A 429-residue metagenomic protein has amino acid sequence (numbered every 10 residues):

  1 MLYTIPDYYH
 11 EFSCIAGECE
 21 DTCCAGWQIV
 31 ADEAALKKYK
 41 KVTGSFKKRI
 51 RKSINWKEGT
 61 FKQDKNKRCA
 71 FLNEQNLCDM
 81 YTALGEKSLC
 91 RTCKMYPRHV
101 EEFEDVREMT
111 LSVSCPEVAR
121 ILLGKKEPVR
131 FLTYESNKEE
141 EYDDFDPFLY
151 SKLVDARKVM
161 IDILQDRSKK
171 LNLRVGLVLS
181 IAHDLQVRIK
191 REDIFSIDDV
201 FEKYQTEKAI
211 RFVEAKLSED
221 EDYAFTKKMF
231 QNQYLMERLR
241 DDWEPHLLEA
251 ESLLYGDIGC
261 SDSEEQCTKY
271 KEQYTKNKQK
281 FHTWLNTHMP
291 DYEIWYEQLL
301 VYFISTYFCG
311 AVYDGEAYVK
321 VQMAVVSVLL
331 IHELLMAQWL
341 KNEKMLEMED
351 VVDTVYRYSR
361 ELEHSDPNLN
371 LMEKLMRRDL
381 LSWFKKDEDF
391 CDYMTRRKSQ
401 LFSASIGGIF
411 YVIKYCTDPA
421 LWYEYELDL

Functional and structural regions predicted by a protein language model:
M1-F46: General N-terminal leader/first-domain-start detector
F12-I29, N66-R98, V113-E117: Local cysteine-cluster metal-coordination motifs and their immediate loop/turn environment, predominantly Fe-S cluster
W27, D32-N66, L72-Q75: Membrane helical hairpin/interfacial module
L84-L177: Internal, well-ordered alpha/beta segment that forms a basic, Gly-enriched binding/recognition surface
L171-F402, I413: Hydrophobic, aromatic-lined core segments that form the binding pocket/scaffold for planar heteroaromatic ligands
S399-L401, G408, P419, L429: Short, often N-terminal, low-complexity regions that either remain intrinsically disordered or form a short helix
